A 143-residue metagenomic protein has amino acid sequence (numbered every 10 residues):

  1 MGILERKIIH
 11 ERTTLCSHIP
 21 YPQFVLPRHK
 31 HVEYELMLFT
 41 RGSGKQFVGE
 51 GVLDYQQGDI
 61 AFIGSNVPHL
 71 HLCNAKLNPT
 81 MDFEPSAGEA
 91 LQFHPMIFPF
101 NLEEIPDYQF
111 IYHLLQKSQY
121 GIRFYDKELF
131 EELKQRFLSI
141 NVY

Functional and structural regions predicted by a protein language model:
M1-A61, V67: Generic protein-terminus/edge-of-domain signal
G2-R12, V67-Q135: A hydrophobic/aromatic-rich effector-binding and dimerization subdomain of bacterial HTH-type transcriptional regulators
H18, M37, L72, Q92 (+1 more regions): Residues in well-ordered beta-strands of folded domains
H29-H31, E35, G44-F47, H69-H71 (+4 more regions): Residue-level signal for functionally critical sites in structured catalytic/ligand-binding pockets
F137-Y143: Basic, amphipathic alpha-helical hairpins
